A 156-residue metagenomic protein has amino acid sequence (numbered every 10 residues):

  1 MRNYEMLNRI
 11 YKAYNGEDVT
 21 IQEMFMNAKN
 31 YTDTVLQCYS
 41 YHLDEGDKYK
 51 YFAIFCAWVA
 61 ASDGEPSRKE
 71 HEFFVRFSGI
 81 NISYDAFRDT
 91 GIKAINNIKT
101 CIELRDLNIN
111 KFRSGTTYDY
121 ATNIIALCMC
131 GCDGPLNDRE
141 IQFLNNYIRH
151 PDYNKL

Functional and structural regions predicted by a protein language model:
M1-L156: Small-residue-enriched hydrophobic alpha-helices in membranes
